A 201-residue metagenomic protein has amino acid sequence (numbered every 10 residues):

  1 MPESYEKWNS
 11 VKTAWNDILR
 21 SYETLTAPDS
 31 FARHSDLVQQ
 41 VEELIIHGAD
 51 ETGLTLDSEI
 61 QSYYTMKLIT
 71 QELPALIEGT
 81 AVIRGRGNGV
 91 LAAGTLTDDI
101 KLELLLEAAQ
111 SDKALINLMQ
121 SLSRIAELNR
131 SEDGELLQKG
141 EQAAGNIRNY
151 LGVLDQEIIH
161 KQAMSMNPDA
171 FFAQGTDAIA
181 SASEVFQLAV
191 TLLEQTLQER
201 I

Functional and structural regions predicted by a protein language model:
M1-I201: Hydrophobic alpha-helical segments
